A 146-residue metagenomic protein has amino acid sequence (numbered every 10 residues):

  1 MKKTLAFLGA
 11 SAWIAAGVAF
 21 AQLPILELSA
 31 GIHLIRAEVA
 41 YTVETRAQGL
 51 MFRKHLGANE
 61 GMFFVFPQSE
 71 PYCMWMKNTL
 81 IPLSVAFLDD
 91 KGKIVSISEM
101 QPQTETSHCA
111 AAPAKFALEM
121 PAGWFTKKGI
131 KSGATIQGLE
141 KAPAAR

Functional and structural regions predicted by a protein language model:
M1-T4: Positively charged n-region of N-terminal signal peptides that target proteins for export
A6-G17: Bacterial N-terminal signal peptides
A21-R146: Compact, glycine-rich, soluble single-domain proteins
